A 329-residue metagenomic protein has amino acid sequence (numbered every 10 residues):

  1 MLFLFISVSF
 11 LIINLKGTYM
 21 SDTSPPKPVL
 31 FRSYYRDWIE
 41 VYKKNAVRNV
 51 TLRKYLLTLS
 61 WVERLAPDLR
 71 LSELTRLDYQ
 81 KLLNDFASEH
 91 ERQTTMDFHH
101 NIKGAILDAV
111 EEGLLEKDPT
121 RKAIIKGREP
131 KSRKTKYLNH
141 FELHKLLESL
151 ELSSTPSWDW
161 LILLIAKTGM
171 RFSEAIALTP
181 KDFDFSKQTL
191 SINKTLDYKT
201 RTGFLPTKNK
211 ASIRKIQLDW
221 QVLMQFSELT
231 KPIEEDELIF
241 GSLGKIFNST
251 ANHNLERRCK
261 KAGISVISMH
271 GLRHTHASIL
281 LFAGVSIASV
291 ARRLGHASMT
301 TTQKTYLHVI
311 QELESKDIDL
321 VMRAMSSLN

Functional and structural regions predicted by a protein language model:
L2-I12, S24-P25, K187, T202-I213 (+3 more regions): C-terminal secondary-structure termini that scaffold catalytic or DNA-interacting sites
K27-L114, S153-S154, K245-S249, S265-G271: N-terminal core-binding DNA-recognition domain of tyrosine site-specific recombinases/integrases
V29, S72, L115-K117, E129-E148 (+2 more regions): DNA breakage-rejoining catalytic core of tyrosine-based enzymes
R36, R76, I125, E148 (+4 more regions): Phosphate-coordinating loops and pocket residues in cytosolic domains that bind phosphorylated ligands
M96, E111, L115-E116, T120-I176 (+1 more regions): Basic, Lys/Arg- and aromatic-enriched nucleic-acid-binding interface segment
E111, L163, K167-E174, R257-C259 (+4 more regions): C-terminal catalytic core of tyrosine-transesterase DNA break-rejoin enzymes
K187-I192, I239, S268, I279 (+2 more regions): Short functional hotspots where side chains directly engage DNA or cofactors
T195, D219-S265: Active-site/catalytic core of tyrosine-dependent DNA strand-transfer enzymes
